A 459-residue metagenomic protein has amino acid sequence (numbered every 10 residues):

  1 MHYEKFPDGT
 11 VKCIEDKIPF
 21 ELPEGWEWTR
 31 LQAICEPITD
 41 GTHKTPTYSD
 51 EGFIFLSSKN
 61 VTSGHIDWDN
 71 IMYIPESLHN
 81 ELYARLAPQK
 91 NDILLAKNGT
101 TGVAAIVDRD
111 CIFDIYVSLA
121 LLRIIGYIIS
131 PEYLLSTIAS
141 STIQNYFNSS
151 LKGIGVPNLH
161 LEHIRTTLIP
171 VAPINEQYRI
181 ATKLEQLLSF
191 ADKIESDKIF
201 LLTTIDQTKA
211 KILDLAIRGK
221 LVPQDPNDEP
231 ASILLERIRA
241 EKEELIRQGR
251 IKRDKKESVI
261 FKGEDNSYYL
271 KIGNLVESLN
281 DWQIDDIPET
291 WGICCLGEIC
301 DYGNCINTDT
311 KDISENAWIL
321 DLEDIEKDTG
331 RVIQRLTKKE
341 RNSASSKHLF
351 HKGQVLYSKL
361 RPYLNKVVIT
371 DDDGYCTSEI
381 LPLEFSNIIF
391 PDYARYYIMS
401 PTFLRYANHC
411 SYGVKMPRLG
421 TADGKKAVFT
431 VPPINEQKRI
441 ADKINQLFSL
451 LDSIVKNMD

Functional and structural regions predicted by a protein language model:
M1-E15, I205, K209-E289: Intrinsic disorder at enzyme termini
M1-E24, D69, N80, P88 (+5 more regions): Flexible, glycine/threonine-enriched loop-and-boundary segments that flank and lead into catalytic domains of large
K12-D40, S189, D197, L201 (+4 more regions): Non-catalytic DNA-recognition/assembly elements of restriction-modification systems
C13-D16, E27-I66, E81-Y83, T101 (+6 more regions): Low-complexity, Lys/Gly-biased intrinsically disordered segments
F20-T29, A120-P131, L161-A181, L188 (+5 more regions): Proline-centric
S57-S58, E76-A139, V156, I164 (+3 more regions): A short beta-sheet element
N145-Y146, T166-K252, Y406, K426-D459: Amphipathic alpha-helical coiled-coil/heptad-repeat segments
